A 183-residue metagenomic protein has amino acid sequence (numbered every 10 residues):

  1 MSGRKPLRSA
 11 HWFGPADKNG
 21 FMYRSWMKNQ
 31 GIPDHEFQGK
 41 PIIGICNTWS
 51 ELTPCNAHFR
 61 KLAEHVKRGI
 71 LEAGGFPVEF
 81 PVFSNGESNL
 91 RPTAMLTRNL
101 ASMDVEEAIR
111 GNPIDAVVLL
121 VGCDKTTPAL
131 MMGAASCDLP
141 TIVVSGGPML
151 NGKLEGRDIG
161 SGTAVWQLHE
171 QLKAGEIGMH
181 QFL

Functional and structural regions predicted by a protein language model:
M1-K40: N-terminal amphipathic/basic leader segments beginning at the initiator methionine
S2-F13, I43-S50, F80-P92, I109 (+2 more regions): Gly-rich Lys/Arg/Thr-decorated short loops/hinges at beta-loop-alpha junctions or inter-strand turns that position
H11-D17, H58-R98: Anionic-ligand anchoring segments at beta-strand to alpha-helix junctions in alpha/beta enzyme folds, i.e., glycine
P15, N19, Y23, Q38 (+7 more regions): Generic structural signal for well-ordered, non-membrane alpha-helical segments in soluble metabolic enzymes
N29, E72-A73, G111, S136: Residues at alpha-helix termini
D34-G44, E72-P81: N-terminal glycine-rich anion-binding loops that anchor highly charged ligand groups
I42-P54, S84-R91, D115-G122, A129 (+1 more regions): Short glycine-rich or small-residue beta-strand-to-loop segments that form or flank ligand, phosphate, metal/Fe-S
M95-L183: Active-site cavity-forming subdomains of large catalytic enzyme subunits
